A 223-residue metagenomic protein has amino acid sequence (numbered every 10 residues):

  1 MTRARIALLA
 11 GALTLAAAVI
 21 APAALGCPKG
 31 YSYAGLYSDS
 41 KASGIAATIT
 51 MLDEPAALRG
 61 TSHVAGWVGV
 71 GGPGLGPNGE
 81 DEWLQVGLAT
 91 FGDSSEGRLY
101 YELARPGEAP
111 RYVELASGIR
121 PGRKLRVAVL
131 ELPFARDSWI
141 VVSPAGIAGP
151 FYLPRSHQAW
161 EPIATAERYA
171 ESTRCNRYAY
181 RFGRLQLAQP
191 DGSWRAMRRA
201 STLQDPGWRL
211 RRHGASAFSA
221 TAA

Functional and structural regions predicted by a protein language model:
M1-L9: Bacterial N-terminal signal peptides that target proteins for export
R5, T14-L15, G35, L115: Generic detector of short alpha-helix boundary/capping microenvironments and adjacent low-complexity segments
L9-G11, A217-F218: A periodicity- and composition-biased signal for non-globular, repetitive helical segments
A10-V19: Bacterial N-terminal signal peptides
A18-G26: Bacterial Sec-dependent signal peptides at the C-terminal "C-region" and cleavage site
L25-A223: Exposed, interaction-prone regions of secreted/extracellular proteins
